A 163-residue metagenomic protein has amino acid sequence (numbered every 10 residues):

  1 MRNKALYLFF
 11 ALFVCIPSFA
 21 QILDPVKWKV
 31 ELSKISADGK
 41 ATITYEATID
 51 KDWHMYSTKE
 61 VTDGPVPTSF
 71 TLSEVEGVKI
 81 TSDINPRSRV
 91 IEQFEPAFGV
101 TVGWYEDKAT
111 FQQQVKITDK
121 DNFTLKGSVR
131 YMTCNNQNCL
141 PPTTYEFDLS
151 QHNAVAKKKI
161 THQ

Functional and structural regions predicted by a protein language model:
M1-L8: Bacterial N-terminal signal peptides that target proteins for export
F9-F13: Aromatic (phenylalanine/tyrosine) cluster motif
C15-P17: N-terminal signal peptide c-region/cleavage motif recognized by signal peptidases
F19-Q163: Extracellular/lumen-exposed scaffold segments
